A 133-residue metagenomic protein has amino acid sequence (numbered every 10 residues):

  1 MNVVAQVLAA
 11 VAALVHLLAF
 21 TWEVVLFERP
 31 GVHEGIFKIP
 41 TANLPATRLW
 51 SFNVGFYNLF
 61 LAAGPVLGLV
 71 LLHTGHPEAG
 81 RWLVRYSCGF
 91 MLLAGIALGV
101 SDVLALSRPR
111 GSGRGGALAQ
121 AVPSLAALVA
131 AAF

Functional and structural regions predicted by a protein language model:
N2-L26: N-terminal signal-anchor transmembrane alpha helix
A12, N58-L61, V84-M91: Seven-transmembrane alpha-helical bundle of G-protein-coupled receptors
V25-T47: Cytosolic, membrane-interface loops and tails of multi-pass inner-membrane proteins
A42-L61: Interfacial helix-start motif at the membrane-water boundary
L67-V122: Transmembrane helix-loop-helix
P123-A127: Hydrophobic cores of alpha-helical transmembrane segments in multi-pass inner/ER membrane proteins, independent
L128-F133: Juxtamembrane boundary at the C-terminal end of a transmembrane helix
